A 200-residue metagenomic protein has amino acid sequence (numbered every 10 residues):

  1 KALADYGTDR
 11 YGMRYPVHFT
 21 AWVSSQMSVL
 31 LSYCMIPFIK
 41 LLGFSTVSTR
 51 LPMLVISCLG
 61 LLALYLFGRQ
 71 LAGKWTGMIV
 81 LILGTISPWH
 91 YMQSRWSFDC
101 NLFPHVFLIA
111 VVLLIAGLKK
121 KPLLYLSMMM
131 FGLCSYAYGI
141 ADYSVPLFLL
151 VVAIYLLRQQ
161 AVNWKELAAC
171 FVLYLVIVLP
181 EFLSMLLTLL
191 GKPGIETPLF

Functional and structural regions predicted by a protein language model:
K1-F200: Membrane-integral, polyisoprenol-dependent glycosyltransferases of the GT-C/oligosaccharyltransferase superfamily
